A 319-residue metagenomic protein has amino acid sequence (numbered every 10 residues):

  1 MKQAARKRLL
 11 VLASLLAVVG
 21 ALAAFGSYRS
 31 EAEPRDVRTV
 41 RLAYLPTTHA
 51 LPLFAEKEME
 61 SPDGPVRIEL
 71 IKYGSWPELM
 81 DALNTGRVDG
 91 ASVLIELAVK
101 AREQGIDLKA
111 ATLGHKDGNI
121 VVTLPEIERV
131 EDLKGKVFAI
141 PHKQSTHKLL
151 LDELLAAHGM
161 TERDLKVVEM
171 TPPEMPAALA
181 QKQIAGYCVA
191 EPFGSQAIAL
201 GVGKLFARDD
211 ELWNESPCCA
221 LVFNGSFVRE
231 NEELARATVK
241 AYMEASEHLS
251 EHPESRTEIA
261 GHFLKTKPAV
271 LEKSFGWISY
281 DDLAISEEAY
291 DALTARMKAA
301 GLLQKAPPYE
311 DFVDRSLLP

Functional and structural regions predicted by a protein language model:
M1-K72, D291-P319: N-terminal hydrophobic or amphipathic helices and topogenic motifs
V11-L12, G20-G26, R67, S145-K166 (+2 more regions): Ligand-binding clefts/hinges and TM-proximal coupling segments of bilobed small-molecule sensing domains
S30-M160, K166-E169, A185-E191, V202-R208 (+1 more regions): Short, glycine-/small- and polar/acidic-enriched structural segments that line small-molecule recognition paths
L51, D81, T85, V99 (+11 more regions): Solvent-exposed, polar/charged alpha-helical surfaces in well-ordered, non-transmembrane soluble domains, broadly
E60-V66, E211-W213, Y280-E287, Y309: Short, solvent-exposed loop/beta-turn-alpha elements that line the ligand-binding surface or hinge of extracytoplasmic
D63, A101, L155, A197 (+2 more regions): Hydrophobic alpha-helix position signal
E96-L97, V168, P173-A260: Pocket-lining segment of extracytoplasmic ligand-binding domains
R229-Q304: Secondary-structure end/capping motifs
